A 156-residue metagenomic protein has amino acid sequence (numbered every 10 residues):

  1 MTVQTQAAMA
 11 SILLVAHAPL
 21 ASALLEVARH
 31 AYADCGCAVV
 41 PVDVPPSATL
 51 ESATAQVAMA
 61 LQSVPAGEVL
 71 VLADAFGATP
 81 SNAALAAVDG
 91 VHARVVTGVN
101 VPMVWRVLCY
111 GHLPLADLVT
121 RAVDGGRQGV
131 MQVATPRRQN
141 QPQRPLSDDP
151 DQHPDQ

Functional and structural regions predicted by a protein language model:
M1-Q156: N-terminal loops that bind phosphate or other acidic moieties and the adjacent beta-alpha structural core
